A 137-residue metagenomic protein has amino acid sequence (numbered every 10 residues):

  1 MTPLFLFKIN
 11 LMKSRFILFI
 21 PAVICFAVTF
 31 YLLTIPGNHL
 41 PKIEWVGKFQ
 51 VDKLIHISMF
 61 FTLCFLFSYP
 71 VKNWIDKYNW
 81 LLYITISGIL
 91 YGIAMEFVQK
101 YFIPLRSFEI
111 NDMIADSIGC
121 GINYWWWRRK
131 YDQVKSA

Functional and structural regions predicted by a protein language model:
T2-Y69: "…centered on the first transmembrane helix and the immediately adjacent amphipathic helix/loop
I9-F16, V71-N79, Q133-V134: Membrane-interface helix-boundary motifs at transmembrane edges
I17-P21, I55, N79-S87, N111 (+1 more regions): Alpha-helical transmembrane segments of integral membrane proteins
P21-L33, L81-Y101: Small-polar-interrupted transmembrane alpha-helices in polytopic inner-membrane proteins
I35-P36, K72, I103-P104, Y131: Short helix-capping/hinge motifs at transmembrane helix termini and TM-loop junctions
P41-E44, I93-I118: Interfacial helix-loop-helix junctions of multi-pass membrane proteins
F60-W74, I118-Y131: Membrane-interfacial alpha-helical segments at the cytosolic side of multi-pass membrane proteins
L82, R106-Q133: Functional transmembrane or membrane-interface alpha-helices that line membrane-embedded catalytic, ligand-binding
